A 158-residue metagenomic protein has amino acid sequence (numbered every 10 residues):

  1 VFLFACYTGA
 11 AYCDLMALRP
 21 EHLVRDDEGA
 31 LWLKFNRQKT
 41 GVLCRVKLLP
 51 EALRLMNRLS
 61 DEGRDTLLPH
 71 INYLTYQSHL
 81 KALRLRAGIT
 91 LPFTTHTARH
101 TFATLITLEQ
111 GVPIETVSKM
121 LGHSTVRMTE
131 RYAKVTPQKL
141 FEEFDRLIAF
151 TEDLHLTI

Functional and structural regions predicted by a protein language model:
V1-L3, Q38: Conserved catalytic core of the tyrosine transesterase superfamily
L3, Y7, C13-D14, R99-S124 (+1 more regions): C-terminal catalytic core of tyrosine-transesterase DNA break-rejoin enzymes
T8, A17-N57: Conserved tyrosine-mediated DNA breakage-rejoining catalytic core shared by Y-recombinases
H22-E28, T90-L91, G111-R131, E142: Short, polar N-cap/turn motifs at the start of nucleic acid-interacting alpha helices
R37-G41, L53, Y73, L121-R146: Catalytic-site neighborhood detector that most strongly recognizes the C-terminal catalytic loop/helix of tyrosine
L49-T90: Active-site/catalytic core of tyrosine-dependent DNA strand-transfer enzymes
R58, E62, R146-I158: C-terminal secondary-structure termini that scaffold catalytic or DNA-interacting sites
T95-H96: Residue-level marker of regulatory loop/turn positions in helix-turn-helix DNA-binding domains and in histidine
